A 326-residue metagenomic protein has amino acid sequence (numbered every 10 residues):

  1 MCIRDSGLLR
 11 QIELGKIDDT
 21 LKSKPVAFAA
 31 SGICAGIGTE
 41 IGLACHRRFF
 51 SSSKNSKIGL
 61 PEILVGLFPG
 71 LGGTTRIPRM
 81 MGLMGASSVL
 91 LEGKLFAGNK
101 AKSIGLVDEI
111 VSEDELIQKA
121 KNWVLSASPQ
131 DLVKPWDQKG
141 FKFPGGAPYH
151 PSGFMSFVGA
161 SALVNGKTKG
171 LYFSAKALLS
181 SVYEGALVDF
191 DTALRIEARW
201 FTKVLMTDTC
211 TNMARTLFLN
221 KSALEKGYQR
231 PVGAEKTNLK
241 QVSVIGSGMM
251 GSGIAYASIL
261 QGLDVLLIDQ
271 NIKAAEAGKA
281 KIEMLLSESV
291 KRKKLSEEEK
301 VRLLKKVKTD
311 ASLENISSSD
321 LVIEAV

Functional and structural regions predicted by a protein language model:
M1-D5: Conserved small/polar residues in nucleotide/adenosyl-binding loops
I12-V65, P69, A97, G246-I254: Glycine-rich beta-to-alpha active-site loop
E40-A44, F50, M84-W200, A214 (+2 more regions): Amphipathic alpha-helical segments at domain termini/boundaries
G73-M84: Hydrophobic, secondary-structure "cap" segments at the distal end of domains
M80, E92, S181, V204 (+6 more regions): Generic, well-ordered alpha-helical scaffold segments in large soluble proteins
E225-L285, K308: NAD(P)+-binding Rossmann beta1-loop-alpha1 motif at the extreme N-terminus of oxidoreductases
I272-D320: Conserved N-terminal Rossmann-fold NAD(P) cofactor-binding segment
